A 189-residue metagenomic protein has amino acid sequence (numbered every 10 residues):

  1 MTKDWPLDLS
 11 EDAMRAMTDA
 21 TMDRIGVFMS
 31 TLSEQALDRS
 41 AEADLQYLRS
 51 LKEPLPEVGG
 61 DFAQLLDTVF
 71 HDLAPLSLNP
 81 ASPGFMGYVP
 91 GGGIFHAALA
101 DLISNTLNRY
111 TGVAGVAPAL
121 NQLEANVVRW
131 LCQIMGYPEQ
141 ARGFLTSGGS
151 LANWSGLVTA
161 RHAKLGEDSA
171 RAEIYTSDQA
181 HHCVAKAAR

Functional and structural regions predicted by a protein language model:
M1-Q140: N-terminal entrance/gating region of PLP-dependent enzymes' catalytic architecture
G91-G93, S150, A180-H181: Short glycine-enriched loops at secondary-structure junctions
I103, V128-L131, A152-K164, V184: Buried hydrophobic packing segments
A119-N121, G143-S150, Y175-D178: Active-site nucleophile and cofactor-binding loops and adjacent substrate-binding regions of central metabolic enzymes
L131-S155: Short loop-beta-helix segment that forms the pyridoxal 5′-phosphate
A163-H182: Conserved PLP-anchoring active-site segment centered on the Schiff-base-forming lysine
H182-R189: Conserved alpha-helical scaffold segments that buttress catalytic/binding sites
